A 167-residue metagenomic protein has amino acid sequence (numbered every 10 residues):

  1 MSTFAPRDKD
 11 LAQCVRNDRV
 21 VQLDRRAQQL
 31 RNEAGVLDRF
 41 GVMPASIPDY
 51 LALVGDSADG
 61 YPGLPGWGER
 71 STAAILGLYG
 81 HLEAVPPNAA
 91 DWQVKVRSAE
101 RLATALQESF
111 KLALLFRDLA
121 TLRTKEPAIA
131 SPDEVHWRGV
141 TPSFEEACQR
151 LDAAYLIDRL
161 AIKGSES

Functional and structural regions predicted by a protein language model:
M1-A130, A154: Extended two-metal-dependent nuclease catalytic cores across DNA- and RNA-processing enzymes
E108, D118-S167: Low-complexity, acidic/Ser/Thr- and charged residue-rich accessory regions of DNA metabolism proteins
